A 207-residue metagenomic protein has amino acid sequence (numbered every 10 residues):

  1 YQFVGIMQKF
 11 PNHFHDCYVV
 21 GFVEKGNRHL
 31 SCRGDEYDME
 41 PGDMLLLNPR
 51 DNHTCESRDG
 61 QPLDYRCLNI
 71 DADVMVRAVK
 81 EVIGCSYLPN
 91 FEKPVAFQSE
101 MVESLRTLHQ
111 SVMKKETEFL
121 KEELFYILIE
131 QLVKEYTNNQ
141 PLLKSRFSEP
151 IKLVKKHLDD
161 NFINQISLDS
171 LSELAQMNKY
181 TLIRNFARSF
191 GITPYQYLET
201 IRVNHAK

Functional and structural regions predicted by a protein language model:
Y1-Y87, K114-T117: N-terminal regulatory/effector-sensing and dimerization cores that precede helix-turn-helix DNA-binding domains
N12, L143-F147, I151, D160 (+1 more regions): Residue-level marker of regulatory loop/turn positions in helix-turn-helix DNA-binding domains and in histidine
G42, T181-F186: Short hydrophobic/aromatic patch on the recognition helix
E56-R58, E135-Y136, A187: Sigma70-family region 2
E81-L143, K156: Amphipathic alpha-helical segments enriched in hydrophobic/aromatic residues interleaved with Lys/Arg
Q98-E103, S148, K152, T200-I201: Amphipathic alpha-helical repeat elements characteristic of tetratricopeptide repeat
K156-D160, N164-M177, A187-K207: Terminal helix-turn-helix DNA-binding modules in bacterial transcription factors
